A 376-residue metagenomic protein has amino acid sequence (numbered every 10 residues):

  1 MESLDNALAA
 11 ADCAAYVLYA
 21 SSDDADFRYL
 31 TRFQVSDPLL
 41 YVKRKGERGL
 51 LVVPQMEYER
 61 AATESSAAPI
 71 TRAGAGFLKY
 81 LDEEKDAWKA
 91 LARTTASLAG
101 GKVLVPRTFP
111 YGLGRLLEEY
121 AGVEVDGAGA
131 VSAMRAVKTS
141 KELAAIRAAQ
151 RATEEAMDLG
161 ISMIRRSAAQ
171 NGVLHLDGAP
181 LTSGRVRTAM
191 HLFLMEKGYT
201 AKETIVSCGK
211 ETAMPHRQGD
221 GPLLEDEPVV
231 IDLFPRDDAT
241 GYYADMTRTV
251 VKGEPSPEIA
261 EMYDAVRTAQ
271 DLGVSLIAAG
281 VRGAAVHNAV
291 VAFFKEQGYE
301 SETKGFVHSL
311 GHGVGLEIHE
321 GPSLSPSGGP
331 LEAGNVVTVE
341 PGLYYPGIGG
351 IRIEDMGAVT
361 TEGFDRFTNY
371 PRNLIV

Functional and structural regions predicted by a protein language model:
M1-V376: Active-site neighborhoods and metal-handling regions in enzymes and metal-associated proteins
